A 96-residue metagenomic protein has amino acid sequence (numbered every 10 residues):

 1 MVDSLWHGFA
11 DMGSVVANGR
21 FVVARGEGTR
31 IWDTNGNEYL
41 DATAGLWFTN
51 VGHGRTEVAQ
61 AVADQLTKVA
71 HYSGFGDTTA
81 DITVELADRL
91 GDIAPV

Functional and structural regions predicted by a protein language model:
M1-E27, K68-V69, D77, I82-T83: Active-site-adjacent loop/helix segments that line or gate small-molecule/cofactor pockets in enzymes
R20-D41: Active-site and channel-lining beta-strand-loop segments that bind or position nucleotide-derived/phosphorylated
E38-V96: Glycine-rich loop-to-alpha-helix module at the N-terminal edge of alpha/beta enzyme cores
